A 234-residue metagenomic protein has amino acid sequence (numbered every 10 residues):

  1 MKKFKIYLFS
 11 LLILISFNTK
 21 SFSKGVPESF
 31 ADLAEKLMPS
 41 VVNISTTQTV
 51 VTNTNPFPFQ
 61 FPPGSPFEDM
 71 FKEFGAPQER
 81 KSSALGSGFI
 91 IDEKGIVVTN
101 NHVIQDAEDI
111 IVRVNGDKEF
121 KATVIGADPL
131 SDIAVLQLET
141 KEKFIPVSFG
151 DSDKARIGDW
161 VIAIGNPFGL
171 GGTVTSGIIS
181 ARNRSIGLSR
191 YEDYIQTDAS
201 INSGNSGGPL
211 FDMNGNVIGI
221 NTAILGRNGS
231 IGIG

Functional and structural regions predicted by a protein language model:
M1, L14, G64-F67: Intrinsically disordered, low-complexity regions
M1-L8: Bacterial N-terminal signal peptides that target proteins for export
F9-S16: Bacterial N-terminal signal peptides
F22-G234: Serine-dependent protease modules
